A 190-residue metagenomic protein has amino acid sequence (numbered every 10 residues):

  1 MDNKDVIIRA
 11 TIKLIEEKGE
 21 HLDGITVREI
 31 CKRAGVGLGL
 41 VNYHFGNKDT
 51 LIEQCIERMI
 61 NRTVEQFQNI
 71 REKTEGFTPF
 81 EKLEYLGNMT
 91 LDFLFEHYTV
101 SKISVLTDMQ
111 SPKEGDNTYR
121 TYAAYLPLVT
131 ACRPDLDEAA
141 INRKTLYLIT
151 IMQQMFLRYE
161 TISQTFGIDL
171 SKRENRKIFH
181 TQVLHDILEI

Functional and structural regions predicted by a protein language model:
N3-I12, I30, C55-M59, T63: Generic hydrophobic, amphipathic alpha-helix propensity
V6, E17-T50, Q54: Helix-turn-helix
A10-E17, Q154: Short amphipathic alpha-helical elements of helix-turn-helix/winged-helix folds
V64-Q68, D108-D135, A139-R143, K177-T181: Amphipathic alpha-helical packing segments from all-alpha helical-bundle domains
Q68-E96, V100, T145: Hydrophobic alpha-helical connector segments
T90, I103-D108, T145-L148, M152: Short alpha-helical scaffolding segments that buttress acidic/His motifs in well-ordered protein cores
D92-G115, Y159-I162: Amphipathic alpha-helical segments used for helix-helix packing
L126-D135, I151-I190: C-terminal peripheral helix-coil segments that are non-catalytic and often amphipathic
